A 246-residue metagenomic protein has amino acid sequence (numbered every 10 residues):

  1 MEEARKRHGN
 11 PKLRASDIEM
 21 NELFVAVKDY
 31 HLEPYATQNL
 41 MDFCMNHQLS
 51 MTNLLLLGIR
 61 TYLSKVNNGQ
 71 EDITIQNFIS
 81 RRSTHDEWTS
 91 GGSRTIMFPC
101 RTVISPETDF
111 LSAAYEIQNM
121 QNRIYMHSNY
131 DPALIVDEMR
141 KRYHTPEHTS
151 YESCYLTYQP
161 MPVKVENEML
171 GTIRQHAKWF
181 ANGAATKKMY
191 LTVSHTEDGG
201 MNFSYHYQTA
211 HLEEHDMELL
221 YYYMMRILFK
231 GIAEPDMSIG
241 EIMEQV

Functional and structural regions predicted by a protein language model:
M1-K28, Y35: Short amphipathic alpha-helices and their capping loops
A15, L23-A26, F43-T52, V66-H176 (+2 more regions): His-Asp-centered acyl/peptidyl-transfer active-site segments
D29-H31, R101-V103, T192: Generic structural detector for well-ordered beta-strands
L40: Aromatic/hydrophobic pocket-lining residues that form π-stacking "cages" and hydrophobic walls in ligand
M51-R60: Short amphipathic alpha-helical segments
T61-V66, R101, I227-K230: Active-site catalytic microenvironments for nucleophilic, acid-base chemistry
E71-F78, F110-S112, A181-Q245: Extended, hydrophobic beta-loop-alpha segments that form or line the acyl/peptidyl-thioester binding and transfer paths
